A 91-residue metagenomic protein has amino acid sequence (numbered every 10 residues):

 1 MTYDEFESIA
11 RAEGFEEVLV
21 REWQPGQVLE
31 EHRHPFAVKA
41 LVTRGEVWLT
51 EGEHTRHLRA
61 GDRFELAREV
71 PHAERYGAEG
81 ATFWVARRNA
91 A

Functional and structural regions predicted by a protein language model:
M1, E7-R11: Transition segment at domain starts
E17-H34, R68-E69: Conserved short histidine dyad/triad with adjacent acidic residue
P25, P35, H54, V70-P71 (+1 more regions): A generic "binding-loop/recognition-motif" signal
P25-G26, R44-V47, N89-A91: Short, charged/polar surface micro-motifs in flexible loops or helix N-caps
R33-L49: Short, conserved beta-strand element in jelly-roll/cupin
G52-E69: Short acidic-glycine-tyrosine-enriched beta hairpin
R68-A91: Ligand-binding loop in jelly-roll beta-barrel domains
